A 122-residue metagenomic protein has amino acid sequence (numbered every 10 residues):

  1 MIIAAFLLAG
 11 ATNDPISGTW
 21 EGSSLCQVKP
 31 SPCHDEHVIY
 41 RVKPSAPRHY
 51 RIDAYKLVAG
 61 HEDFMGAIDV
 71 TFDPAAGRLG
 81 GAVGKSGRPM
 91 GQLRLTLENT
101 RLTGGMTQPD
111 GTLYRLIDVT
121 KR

Functional and structural regions predicted by a protein language model:
M1-I2, L116: Generic short N-terminal amphipathic or hydrophobic helices
I2-I3, P74: N-terminal functional modules and adjacent low-complexity/disordered segments of proteins
I3-D14: Bacterial Sec-dependent signal peptides at the C-terminal "C-region" and cleavage site
L8-A9, V58, K85, Q108: Short intrinsically disordered, low-complexity segments
D14-I16, A46: A short, polar/charged loop/turn motif at coil->beta-strand junctions and beta-hairpin connectors
I16-I39, T71-R122: Beta-sheet ligand-binding and adhesion/scaffold domains
S31-V70: N-terminal glycine/threonine-rich, aromatic-flanked beta-hairpin/loop signature
